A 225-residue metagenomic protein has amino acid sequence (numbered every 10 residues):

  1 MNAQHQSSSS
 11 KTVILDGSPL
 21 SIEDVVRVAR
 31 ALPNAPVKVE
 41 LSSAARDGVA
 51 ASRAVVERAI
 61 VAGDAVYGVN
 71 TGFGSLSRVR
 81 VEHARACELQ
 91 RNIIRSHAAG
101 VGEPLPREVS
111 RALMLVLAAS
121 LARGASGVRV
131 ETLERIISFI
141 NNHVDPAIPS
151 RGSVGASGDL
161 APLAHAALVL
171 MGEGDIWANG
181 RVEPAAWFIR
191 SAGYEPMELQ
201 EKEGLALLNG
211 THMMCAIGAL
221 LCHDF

Functional and structural regions predicted by a protein language model:
M1-F225: Conserved, well-structured ligand/cofactor-binding cores
